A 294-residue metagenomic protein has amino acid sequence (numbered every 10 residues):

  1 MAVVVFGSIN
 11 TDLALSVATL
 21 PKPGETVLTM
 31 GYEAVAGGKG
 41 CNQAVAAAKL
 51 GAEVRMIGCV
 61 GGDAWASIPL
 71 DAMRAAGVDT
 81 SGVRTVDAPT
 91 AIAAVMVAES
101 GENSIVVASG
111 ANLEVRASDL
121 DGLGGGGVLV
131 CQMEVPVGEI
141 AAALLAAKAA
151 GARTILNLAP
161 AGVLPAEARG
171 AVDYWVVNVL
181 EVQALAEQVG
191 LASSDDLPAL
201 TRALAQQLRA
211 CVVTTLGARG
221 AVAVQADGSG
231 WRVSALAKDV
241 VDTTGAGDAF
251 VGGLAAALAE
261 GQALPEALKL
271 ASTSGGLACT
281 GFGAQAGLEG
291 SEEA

Functional and structural regions predicted by a protein language model:
M1-C59, A64-I68, A75, V240: Glycine-rich phosphate/adenosyl-contacting loop at the front of the ribokinase-like
M1-I9, L70-A88, V95-G230: Ribokinase/PfkB-type carbohydrate-kinase core domain
V3, V163-A166, S193-A294: Conserved phosphate-binding/catalytic region of the ribokinase-like
V27-N42, A64, T85-P89, G110 (+4 more regions): Residues at secondary-structure transition points
Q43, Q132-E134, Q285: Glutamine-centric residue-chemistry signal
A47, N178, G247: Short, conserved phosphate/pyrophosphate- and ester-handling motifs at nucleotide-, phospho-/glycolipid
A47, V54-M56, M73, V251-A255 (+1 more regions): Hydrophobic packing within well-folded, soluble alpha/beta domains
